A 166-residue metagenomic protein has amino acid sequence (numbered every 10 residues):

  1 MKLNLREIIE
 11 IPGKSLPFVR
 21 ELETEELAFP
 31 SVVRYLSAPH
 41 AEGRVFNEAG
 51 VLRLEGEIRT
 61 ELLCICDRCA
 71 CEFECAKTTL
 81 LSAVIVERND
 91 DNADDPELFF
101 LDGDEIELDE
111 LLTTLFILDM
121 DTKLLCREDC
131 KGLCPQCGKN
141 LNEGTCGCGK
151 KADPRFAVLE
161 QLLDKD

Functional and structural regions predicted by a protein language model:
M1-D166: Structured interface patches
